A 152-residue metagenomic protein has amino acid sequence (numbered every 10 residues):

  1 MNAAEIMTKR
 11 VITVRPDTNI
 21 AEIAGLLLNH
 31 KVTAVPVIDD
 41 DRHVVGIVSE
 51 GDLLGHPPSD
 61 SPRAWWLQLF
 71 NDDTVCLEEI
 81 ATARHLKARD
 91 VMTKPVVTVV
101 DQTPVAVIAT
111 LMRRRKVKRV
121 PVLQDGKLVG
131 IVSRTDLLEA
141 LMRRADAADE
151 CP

Functional and structural regions predicted by a protein language model:
M1-P152: Tandem CBS (Cystathionine beta-synthase) repeat/Bateman regulatory domains
